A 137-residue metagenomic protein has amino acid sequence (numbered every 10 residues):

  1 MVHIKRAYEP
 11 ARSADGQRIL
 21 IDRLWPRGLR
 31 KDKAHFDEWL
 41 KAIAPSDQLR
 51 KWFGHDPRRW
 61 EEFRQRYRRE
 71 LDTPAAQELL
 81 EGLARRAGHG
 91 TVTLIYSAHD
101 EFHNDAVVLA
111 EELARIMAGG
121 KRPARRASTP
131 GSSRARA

Functional and structural regions predicted by a protein language model:
M1-A137: Residues lining hydrophobic/aromatic ligand-binding pockets adjacent to catalytic sites
